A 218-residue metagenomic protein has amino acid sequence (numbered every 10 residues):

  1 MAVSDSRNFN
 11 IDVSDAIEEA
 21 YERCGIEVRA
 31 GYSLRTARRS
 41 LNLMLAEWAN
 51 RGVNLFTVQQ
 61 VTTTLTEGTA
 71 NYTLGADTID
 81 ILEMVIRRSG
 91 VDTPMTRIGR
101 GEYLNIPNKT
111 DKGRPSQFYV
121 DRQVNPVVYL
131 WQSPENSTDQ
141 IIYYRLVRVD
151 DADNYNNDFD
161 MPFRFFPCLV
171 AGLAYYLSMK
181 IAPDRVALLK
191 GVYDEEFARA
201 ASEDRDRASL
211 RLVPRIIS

Functional and structural regions predicted by a protein language model:
M1-S218: Glycine-enriched, solvent-exposed interface loops adjoining structured elements
